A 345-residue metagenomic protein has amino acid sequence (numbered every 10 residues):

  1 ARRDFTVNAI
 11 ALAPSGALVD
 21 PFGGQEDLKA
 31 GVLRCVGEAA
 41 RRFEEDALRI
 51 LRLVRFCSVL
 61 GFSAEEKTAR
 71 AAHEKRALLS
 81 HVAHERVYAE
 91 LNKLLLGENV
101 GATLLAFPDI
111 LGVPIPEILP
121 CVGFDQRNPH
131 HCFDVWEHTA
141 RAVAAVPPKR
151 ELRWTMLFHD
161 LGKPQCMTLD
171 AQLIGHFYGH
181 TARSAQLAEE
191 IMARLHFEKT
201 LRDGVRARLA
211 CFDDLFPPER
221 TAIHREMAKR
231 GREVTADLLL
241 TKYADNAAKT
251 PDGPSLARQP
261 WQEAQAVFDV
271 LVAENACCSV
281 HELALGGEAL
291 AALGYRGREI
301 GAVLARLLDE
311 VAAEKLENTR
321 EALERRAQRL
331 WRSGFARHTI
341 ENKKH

Functional and structural regions predicted by a protein language model:
A1-L157, L161-G179, R183-K199, Y295 (+4 more regions): Glycine- and charge-enriched loop/helix tracts that form the active or gating conduit in phosphate/cation-handling
Q25, R127-A144, F197-P254, R258: Histidine/acidic-rich helix-loop-helix segments that form or flank divalent-metal centers in metalloenzyme catalytic
L95, A228-R230, V272, V311: Hydrophobic residues in alpha-helical segments
N99, Y243, N342-H345: Intrinsic disorder/low-complexity segments enriched in polar/small residues
L111-I115, Y243, E282: FIC/Doc superfamily catalytic core
K149, R153, R206, E233-T241 (+1 more regions): Active-site lining segments that contact anionic ligands and/or coordinate catalytic metals
S184, L209, D245, L290 (+1 more regions): Hydrophobic, well-ordered secondary-structure elements that form the walls of internal hydrophobic environments
P251-H345: Terminal helices and disordered tails flanking the catalytic cores of nucleotide-processing hydrolases
